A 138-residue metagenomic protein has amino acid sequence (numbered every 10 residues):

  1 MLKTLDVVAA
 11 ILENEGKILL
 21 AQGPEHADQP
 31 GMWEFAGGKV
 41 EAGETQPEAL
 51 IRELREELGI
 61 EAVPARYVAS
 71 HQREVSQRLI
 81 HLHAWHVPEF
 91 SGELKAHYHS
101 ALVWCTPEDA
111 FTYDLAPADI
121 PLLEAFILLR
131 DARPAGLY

Functional and structural regions predicted by a protein language model:
M1-L19, K39: Conserved N-terminal beta-strand and adjoining loop/helix that marks the start of the Nudix/MutT-like hydrolase domain
D6-V8, G16, I80-H83, S100: Change "...and in nucleic-acid phosphodiester-cleaving endonucleases..." to "...and in nucleic-acid processing enzymes
E13, E61-V63, H71-L94, V103-P107 (+1 more regions): Active-site-adjacent beta-strand/loop module that shapes the phosphate/pyrophosphate-binding cleft
L19, E34, H86, D114: Conserved beta-strand segments that form the floor/walls of ligand-binding pockets within enzyme and binding domains
A27-M32: A conserved beta-turn-beta hairpin within the catalytic core of GNAT-like acetyltransferases that forms part
F35-Y67, T106: The catalytic Nudix box helix
G92, P107-I120: C-terminal structural segments of small proteins and small subunits
A118-Y138: Charged phosphate-binding loop/patch that engages nucleotide di/tri-phosphates or the phosphate backbone of nucleic
